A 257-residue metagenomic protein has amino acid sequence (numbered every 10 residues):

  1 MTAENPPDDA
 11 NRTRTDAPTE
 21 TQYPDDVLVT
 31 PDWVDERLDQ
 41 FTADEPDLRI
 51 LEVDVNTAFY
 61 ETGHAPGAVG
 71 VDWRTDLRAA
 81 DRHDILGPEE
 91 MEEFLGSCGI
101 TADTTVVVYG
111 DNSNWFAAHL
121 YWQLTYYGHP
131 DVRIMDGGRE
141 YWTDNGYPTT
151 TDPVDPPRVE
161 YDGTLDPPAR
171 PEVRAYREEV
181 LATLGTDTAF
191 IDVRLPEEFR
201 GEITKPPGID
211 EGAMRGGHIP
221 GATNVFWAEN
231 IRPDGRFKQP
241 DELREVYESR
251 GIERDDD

Functional and structural regions predicted by a protein language model:
M1-D257: Cytosolic catalytic domains that perform sulfur/thiol-centered chemistry
